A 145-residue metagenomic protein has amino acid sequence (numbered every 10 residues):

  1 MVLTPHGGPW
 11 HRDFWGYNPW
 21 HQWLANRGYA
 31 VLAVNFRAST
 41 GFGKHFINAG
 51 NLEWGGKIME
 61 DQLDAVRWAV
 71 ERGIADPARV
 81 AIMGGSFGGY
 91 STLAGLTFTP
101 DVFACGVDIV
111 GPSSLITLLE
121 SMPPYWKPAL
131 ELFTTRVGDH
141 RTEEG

Functional and structural regions predicted by a protein language model:
M1-G7: Short beta-strand element of the alpha/beta-hydrolase
T4, A33-G145: Active-site-proximal cap/loop segments of hydrolase catalytic domains
G7-H11, V31: Serine-hydrolase catalytic-loop signature spanning alpha/beta hydrolases and amidase-signature enzymes
W10-G16, G41: Glycine/threonine-rich flexible loop motifs
W15-N35, I47: Short amphipathic alpha-helix adjacent to the substrate-entry channel of hydrolases
